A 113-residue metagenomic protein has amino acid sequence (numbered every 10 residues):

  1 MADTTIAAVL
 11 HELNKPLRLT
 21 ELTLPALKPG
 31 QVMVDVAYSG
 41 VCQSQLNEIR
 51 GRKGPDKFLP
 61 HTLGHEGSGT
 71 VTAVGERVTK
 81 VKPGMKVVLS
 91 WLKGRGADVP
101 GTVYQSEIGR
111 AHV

Functional and structural regions predicted by a protein language model:
A2-A8, A111: Short structural boundary motif marking the start of a folded domain
A2-T4, Q43, S68: A structure-centric signal for secondary-structure junctions around beta-strands
A7-L10, V87: A short beta-strand micro-motif
N14-L19, Q43-S44: Short N-terminal binding/cap micro-motifs at the start of the first secondary-structure element
E21-T23: Generic structural detector for well-ordered beta-strands
P25-S39, R52-Y104: Glycine-rich beta-strand-centered segment in the early N-terminal region that forms part of a ligand/cofactor-binding
S44-R50: Cytochrome P450 core scaffold surrounding the K-helix E-X-X-R motif and the conserved "meander" helix-loop region
G101, I108-V113: Conserved small/polar residues in nucleotide/adenosyl-binding loops
